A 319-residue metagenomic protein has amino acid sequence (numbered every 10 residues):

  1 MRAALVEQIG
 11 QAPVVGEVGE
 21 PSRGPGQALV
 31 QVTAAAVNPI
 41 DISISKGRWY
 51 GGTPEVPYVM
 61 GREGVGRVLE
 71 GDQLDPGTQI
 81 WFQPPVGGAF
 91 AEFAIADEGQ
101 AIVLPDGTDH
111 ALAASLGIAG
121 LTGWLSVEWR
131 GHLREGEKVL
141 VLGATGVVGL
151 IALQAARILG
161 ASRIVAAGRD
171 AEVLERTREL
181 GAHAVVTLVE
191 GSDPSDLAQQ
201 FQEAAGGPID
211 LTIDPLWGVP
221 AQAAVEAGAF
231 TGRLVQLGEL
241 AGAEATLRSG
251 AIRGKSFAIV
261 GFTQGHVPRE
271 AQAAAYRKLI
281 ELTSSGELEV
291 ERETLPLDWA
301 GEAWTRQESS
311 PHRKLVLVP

Functional and structural regions predicted by a protein language model:
E20-A36, R48-G88: Glycine-rich beta-strand-centered segment in the early N-terminal region that forms part of a ligand/cofactor-binding
L74-D75, L133, G228: Short, well-ordered loop/turn sites that connect or cap secondary structure elements
Q79-G143: NAD(P)H dinucleotide-binding glycine-rich loop of Rossmann-like/cofactor-binding domains, especially the beta1-alpha1
A89-A91, G168-R176, E244-S249: Short, glycine/polar-rich helix-capping loops at beta-to-alpha or helix-loop-helix junctions that flank or form
L116-E190: Mid-domain Rossmann-like dinucleotide-binding core that forms the NAD(H)/NADP(H) cofactor-binding site
L180-F257: Glycine-rich cofactor phosphate-binding loops and adjacent beta1-alpha1 units of small-molecule cofactor enzyme domains
G232-L237, L247-L288: Rossmann-fold dehydrogenase core element
E270-P319: C-terminal hydrophobic helical "lid"/dimerization subdomain of Rossmann-like NAD(P)H-dependent oxidoreductases
